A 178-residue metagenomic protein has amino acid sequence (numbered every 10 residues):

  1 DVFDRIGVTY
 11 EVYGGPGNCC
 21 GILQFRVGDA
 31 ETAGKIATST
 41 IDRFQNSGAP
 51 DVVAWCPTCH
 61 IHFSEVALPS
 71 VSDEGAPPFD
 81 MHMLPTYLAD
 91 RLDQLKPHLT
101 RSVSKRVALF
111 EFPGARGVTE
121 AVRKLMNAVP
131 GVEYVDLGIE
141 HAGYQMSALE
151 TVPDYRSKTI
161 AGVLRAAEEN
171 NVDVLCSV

Functional and structural regions predicted by a protein language model:
D1-V178: Iron-sulfur cluster-binding electron-transfer modules in prokaryotic oxidoreductases
